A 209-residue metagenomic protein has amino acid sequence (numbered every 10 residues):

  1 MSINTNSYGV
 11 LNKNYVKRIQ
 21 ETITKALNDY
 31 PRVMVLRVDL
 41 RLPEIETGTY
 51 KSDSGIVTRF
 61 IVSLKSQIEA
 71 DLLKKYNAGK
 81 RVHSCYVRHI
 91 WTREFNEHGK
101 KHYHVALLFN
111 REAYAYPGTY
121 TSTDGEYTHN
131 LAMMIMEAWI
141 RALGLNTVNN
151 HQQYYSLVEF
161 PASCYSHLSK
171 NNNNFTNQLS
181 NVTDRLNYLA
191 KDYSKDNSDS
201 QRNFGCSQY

Functional and structural regions predicted by a protein language model:
M1-Y30, R111-Y209: Catalytic "initiation/cleavage/transfer" segments centered on a nucleophilic residue and adjacent nucleic-acid-engaging
S2-T5, N14-K17, R32-V35, I45-T49 (+3 more regions): Intrinsically disordered, low-complexity Ser/Thr/Pro/Gly-rich regulatory segments
I23-L27, N77-K80, R88-E97: Catalytic micro-motifs at enzyme active sites that drive phosphoryl/nucleotidyl and oxygen chemistry
R37, A70-R88, L145-C164: Short glycine-rich, low-complexity/disordered patches
R37-P43, A106-R111: Short loop/turn segments at strand-loop or loop-helix junctions that form parts of catalytic or ligand-binding pockets
L40-Y86: Short N-terminal edge-element motif at the start of the domain
I56-R59, S63, S84-Y86, H98-H104 (+2 more regions): Short, well-structured alpha-helical interface segments that form or flank functional binding sites
R88-A115: Histidine-centered divalent-metal-coordination microenvironment in nucleic-acid enzymes
